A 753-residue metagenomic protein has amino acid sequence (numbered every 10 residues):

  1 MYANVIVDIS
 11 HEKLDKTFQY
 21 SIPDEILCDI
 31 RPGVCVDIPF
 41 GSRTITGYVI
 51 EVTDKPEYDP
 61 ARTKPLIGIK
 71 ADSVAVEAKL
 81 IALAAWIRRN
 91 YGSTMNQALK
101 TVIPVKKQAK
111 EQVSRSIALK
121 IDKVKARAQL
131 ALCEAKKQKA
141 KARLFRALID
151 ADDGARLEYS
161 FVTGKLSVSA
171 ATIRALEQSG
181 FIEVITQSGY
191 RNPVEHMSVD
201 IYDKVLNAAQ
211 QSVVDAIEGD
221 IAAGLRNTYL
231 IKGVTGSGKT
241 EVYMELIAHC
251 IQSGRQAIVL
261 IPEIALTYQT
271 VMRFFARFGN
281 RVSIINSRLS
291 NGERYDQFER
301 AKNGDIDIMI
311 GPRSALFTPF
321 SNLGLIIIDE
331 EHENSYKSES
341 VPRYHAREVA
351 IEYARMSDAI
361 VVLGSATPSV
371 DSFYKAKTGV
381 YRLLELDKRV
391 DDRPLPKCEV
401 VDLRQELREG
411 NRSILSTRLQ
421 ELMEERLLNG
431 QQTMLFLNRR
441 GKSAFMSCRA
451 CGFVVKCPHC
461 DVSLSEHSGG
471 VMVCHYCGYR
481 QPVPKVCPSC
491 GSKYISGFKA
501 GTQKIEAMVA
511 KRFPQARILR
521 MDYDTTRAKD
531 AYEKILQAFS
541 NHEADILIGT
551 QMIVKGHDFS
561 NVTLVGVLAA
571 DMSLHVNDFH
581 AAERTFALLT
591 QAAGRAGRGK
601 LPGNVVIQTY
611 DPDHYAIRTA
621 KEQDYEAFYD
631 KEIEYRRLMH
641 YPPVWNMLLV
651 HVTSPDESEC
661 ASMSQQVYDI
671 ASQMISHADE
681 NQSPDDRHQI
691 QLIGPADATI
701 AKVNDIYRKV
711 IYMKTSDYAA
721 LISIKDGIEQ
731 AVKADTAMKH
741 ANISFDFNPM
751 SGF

Functional and structural regions predicted by a protein language model:
M1-S365, K377-R393, Y712, A719-D726 (+1 more regions): Accessory, non-ATPase domains that flank or precede helicase/AAA+ motor cores in DNA-metabolism machines
Y2, K13, T17, E659-S672: A short, contiguous, amphipathic alpha-helix enriched in charged residues
C35-D37, T44, H688-A719: Short, intrinsically disordered low-complexity segments
E51-T53, I103, T186-S188, L437-R439 (+4 more regions): A general secondary-structure junction signal
S93-Q97, Q108, D153-G154, Q432 (+5 more regions): Intrinsically disordered or highly flexible coil/loop and linker segments, enriched in small and charged/polar residues
I201-N207, Q211, D215, G224-A661 (+4 more regions): Inter-lobe coupling/hinge segments of SF2-like helicase ATPases
Q666-A678, I724-D735: Generic non-transmembrane alpha-helical segments
I675-A698, K739-N748: Short beta-strand elements
